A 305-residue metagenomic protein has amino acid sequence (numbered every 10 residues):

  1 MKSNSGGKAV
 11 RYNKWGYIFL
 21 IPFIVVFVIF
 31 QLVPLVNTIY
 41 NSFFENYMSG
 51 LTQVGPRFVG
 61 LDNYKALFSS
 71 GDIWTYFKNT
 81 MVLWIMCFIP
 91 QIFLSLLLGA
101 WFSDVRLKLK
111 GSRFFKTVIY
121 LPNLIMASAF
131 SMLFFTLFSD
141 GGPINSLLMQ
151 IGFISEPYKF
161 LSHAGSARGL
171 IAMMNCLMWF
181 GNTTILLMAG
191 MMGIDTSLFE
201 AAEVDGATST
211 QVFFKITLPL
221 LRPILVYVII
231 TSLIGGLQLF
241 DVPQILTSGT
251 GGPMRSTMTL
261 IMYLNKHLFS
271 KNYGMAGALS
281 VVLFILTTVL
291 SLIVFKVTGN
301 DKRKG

Functional and structural regions predicted by a protein language model:
M1-R11: Short, Lys/Arg-rich, polar N-terminal cytosolic tail immediately upstream of the first transmembrane signal-anchor
A9-G305: A structural signal for multi-pass alpha-helical bundles of membrane permease subunits that mediate small-molecule
